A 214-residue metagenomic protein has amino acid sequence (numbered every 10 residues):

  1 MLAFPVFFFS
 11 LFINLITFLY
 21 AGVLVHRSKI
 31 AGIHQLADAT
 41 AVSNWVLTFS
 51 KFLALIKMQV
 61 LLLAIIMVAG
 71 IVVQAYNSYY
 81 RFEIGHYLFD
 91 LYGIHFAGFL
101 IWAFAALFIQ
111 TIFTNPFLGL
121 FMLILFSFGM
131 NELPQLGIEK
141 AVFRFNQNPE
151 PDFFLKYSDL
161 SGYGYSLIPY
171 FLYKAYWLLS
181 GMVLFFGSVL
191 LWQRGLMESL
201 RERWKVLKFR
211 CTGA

Functional and structural regions predicted by a protein language model:
M1-A31, F52, V68, F186-A214: Hydrophobic alpha-helical transmembrane segments
M1-L15, F49-F117, Y163: Secretory targeting signals
T17-A21, A97, I101-I109, S180-S188 (+1 more regions): Transmembrane alpha-helical segments
L19-Y20, L91-H95, Y170-K174: Residue-level signature of transmembrane alpha-helical cores of multipass secondary-active transporters and flippases
G22-M58: Helix-loop-helix units of permease transmembrane domains in multi-pass membrane transporters, especially ABC
V25-Q35, F99-S127, R210: Cytoplasmic juxtamembrane interface segments
R27, A39-T40, I71-A75, T111 (+1 more regions): Transmembrane helix-loop junction
Y79, F117-R210: Terminal transmembrane helical anchor/hairpin motif
